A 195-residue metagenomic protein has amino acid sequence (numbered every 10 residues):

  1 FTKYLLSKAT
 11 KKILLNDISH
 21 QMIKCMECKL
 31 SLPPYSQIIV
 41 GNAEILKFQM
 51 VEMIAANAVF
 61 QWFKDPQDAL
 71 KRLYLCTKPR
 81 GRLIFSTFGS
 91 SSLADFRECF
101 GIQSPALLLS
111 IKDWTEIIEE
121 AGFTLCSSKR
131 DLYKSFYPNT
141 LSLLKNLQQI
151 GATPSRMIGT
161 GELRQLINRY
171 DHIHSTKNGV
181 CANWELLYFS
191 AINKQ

Functional and structural regions predicted by a protein language model:
F1-L46: Class I SAM-dependent methyltransferase SAM/SAH-binding core
Q21-M22, A69, S92: Conserved short alpha-helix immediately C-terminal to the canonical SAM/SAH-binding motif I of Rossmann-like
E44-I54: A short acidic, Gly/Pro-enriched loop at the edge of an enzyme's catalytic core that lines a small-molecule cofactor
E52-Q67, T87: A short SAM/SAH-binding and catalytic strip from SAM-dependent methyltransferases
Q67-R82: A short glycine-rich, Lys/Arg-flanked "PGG" loop and its adjoining helix->strand segment in the class I
R82-I111: Conserved class I S-adenosyl-L-methionine
P105, T124-Q195: Conserved Class I S-adenosyl-L-methionine
